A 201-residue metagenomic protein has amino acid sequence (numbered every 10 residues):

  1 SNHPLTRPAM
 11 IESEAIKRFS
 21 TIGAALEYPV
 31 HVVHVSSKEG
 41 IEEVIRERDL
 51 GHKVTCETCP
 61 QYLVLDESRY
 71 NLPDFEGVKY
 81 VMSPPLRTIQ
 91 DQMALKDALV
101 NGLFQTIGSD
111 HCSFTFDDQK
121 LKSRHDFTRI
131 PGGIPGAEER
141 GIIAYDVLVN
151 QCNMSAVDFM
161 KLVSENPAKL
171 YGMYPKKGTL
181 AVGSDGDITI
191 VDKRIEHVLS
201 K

Functional and structural regions predicted by a protein language model:
S1-I107, S123: Histidine/acidic residue-rich metal-binding segments in metalloenzymes
N2-E27, N101, T106-I107, S113-K193: His/Asp/Glu-enriched, well-ordered alpha-helical/loop segment that forms or immediately abuts the divalent-metal
S37, Q61, C112-F114, K193-E196: Short, glycine-/Ser/Thr-/acidic-enriched flexible segments
K38-I41, R69-N71, T88, Q92 (+6 more regions): A generic structural micro-environment signature that highlights single residues at secondary-structure boundaries
I41, V64, T115-D117, V198-L199: Glycine/Thr-rich phosphate-binding loops of Rossmann-like dinucleotide-binding domains
P73, S123-F127, V198-K201: Short, surface-exposed loop/helix-turn segments at secondary-structure junctions that function as lids/hinges flanking
